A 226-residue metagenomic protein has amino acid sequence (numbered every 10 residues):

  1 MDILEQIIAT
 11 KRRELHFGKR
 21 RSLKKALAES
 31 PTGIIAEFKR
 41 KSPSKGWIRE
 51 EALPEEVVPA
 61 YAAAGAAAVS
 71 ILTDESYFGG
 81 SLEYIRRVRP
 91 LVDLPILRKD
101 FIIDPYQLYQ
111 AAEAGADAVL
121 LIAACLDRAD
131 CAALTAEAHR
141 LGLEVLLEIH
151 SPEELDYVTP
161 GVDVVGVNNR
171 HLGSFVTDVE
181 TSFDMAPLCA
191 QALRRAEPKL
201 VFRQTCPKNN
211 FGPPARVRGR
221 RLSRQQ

Functional and structural regions predicted by a protein language model:
M1-I96, I103-Y106, E137-G161, G173-S182 (+1 more regions): Conserved N-terminal beta1-alpha1 strand-loop-helix module at the mouth
R12, D74, A124, R170 (+1 more regions): Flexible loop residues that form catalytic and substrate-binding hotspots at small-molecule/glycan-binding clefts
I34-F38, V69-I71, I96-K99, V119-L121 (+4 more regions): Hydrophobic faces of well-ordered beta-strands that scaffold small-molecule active sites in alpha/beta enzyme cores
A64-A66, C189-A192: A structural motif corresponding to the C-terminal end of an alpha-helix and its immediate exit/capping segment
I103-G115, H150-G161, S182, Q191-R221: Catalytic cores of alpha/beta
Q110-D130, V167-V176, A215-Q226: Glycine-rich phosphate-binding active-site loops on the catalytic face of alpha/beta enzymes
